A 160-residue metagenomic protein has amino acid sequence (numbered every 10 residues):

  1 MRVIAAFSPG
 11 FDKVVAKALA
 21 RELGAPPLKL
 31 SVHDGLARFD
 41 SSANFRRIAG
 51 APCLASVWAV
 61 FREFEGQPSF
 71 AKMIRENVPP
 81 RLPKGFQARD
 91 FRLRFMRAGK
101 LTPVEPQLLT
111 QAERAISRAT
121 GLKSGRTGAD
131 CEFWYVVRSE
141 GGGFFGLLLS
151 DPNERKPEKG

Functional and structural regions predicted by a protein language model:
M1-G125: Non-catalytic nucleic-acid substrate-recognition regions in nucleic-acid-modifying enzymes
G85-R94, L122, A129-G146: Conserved Class I S-adenosyl-L-methionine-dependent methyltransferase catalytic core
S139-G160: Glycine-rich adenosyl-nucleotide cofactor-binding module
